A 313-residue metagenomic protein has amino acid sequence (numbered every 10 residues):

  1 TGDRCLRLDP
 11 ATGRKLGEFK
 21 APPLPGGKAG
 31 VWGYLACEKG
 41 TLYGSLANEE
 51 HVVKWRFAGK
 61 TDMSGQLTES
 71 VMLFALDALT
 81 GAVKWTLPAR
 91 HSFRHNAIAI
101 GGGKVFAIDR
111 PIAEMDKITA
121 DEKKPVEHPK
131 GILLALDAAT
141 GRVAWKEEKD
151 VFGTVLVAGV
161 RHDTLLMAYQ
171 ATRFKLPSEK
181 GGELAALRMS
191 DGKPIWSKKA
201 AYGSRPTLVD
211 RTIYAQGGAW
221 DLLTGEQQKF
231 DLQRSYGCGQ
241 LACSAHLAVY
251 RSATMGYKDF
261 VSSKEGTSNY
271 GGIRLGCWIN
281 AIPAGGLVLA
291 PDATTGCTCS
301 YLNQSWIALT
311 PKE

Functional and structural regions predicted by a protein language model:
T1-C5, G27-L73, L87-L133, E147-A185 (+4 more regions): Repeat-blade elements of multi-bladed beta-propeller folds
R7, A75, A135, A186 (+4 more regions): Conserved blade-register residue in beta-propeller folds
D9-T12, D77-T80, D137-T140, R188-D191 (+2 more regions): Short loop/turn segments that connect beta-strands within beta-propeller blades
R14-L24, A82-L87, R142-E147, K193-K198 (+2 more regions): A short beta-strand motif characteristic of beta-propeller blades
P23-G27, E179-K180, V261-K264: Intrinsically disordered, low-complexity coil segments
H246-L247, E265-T267: Short, hydrophobic/aromatic-rich segments at coil-to-beta transitions
G266-E313: Extracellular glycan/ECM-engagement signal in secreted proteins
